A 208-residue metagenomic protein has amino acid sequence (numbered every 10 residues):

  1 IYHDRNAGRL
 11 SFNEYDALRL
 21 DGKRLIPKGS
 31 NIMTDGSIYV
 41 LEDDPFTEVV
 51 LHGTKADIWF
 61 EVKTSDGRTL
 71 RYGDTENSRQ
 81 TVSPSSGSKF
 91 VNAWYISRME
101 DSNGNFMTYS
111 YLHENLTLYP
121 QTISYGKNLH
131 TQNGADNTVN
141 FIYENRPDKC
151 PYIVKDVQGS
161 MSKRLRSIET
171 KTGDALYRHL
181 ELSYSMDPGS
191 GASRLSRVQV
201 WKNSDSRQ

Functional and structural regions predicted by a protein language model:
I1-Q208: Conserved catalytic cores of ATP-dependent inositol ring kinases
